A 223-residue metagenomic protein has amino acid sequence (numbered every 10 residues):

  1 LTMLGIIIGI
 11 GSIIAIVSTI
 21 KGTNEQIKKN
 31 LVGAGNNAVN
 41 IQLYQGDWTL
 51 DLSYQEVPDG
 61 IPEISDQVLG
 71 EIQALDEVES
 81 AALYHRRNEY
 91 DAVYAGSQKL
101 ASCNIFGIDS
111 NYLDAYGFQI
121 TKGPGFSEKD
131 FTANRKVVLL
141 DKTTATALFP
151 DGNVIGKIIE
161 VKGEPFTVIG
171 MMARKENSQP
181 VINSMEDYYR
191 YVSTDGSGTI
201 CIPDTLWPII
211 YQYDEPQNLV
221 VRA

Functional and structural regions predicted by a protein language model:
L1-Q26: Short, strongly hydrophobic transmembrane alpha-helices
G11-I16, N88-D91, K142-D151: Short, charged, low-hydrophobicity "junction" segments
A15, E56-I61, I105, V192 (+2 more regions): Pocket-edge positions in alpha/beta enzyme catalytic cores
K21-N104, N111-D114, T146-A147, P208-Q212: Hydrophobic, regular-secondary-structure patches
N111-G125, K136-A223: Mid-to-C-terminal secondary-structure elements that act as membrane-proximal/extracytoplasmic interface segments
